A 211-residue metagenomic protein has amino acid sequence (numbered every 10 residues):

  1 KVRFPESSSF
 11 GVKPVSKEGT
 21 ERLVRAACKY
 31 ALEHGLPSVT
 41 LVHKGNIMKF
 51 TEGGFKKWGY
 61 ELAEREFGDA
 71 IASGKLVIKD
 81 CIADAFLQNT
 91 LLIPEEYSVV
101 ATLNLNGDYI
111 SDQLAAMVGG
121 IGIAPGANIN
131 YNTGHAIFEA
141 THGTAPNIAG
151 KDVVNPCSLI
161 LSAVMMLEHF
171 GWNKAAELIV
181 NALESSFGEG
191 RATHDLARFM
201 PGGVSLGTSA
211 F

Functional and structural regions predicted by a protein language model:
K1-P5, E33-S38, E64, A136-T141 (+2 more regions): Short amphipathic alpha-helical segments, especially helix-boundary/capping motifs
V2-A83: Glycine-rich phosphate/diphosphate-binding loop of Rossmann-like nucleotide-binding domains
V24, C28-G35, H43, G59-I71 (+5 more regions): Structural signal for hydrophobic packing residues in well-ordered secondary-structure cores of soluble enzyme domains
G45-K49, G53, L76-D80, V99-V100 (+3 more regions): Hydrophobic alpha-helical scaffolding
G54, I129, T133, G202-L206: Short amphipathic alpha-helical patches
F86: RNA-contacting regions in translation and RNA-metabolism proteins, encompassing KH/S1 modules where present
N89-R191: Glycine-rich phosphate/nucleotide-binding loop
H194, R198-F199, V204-F211: Phosphate-binding loop/pocket of nucleotide- and phosphate-handling active sites
